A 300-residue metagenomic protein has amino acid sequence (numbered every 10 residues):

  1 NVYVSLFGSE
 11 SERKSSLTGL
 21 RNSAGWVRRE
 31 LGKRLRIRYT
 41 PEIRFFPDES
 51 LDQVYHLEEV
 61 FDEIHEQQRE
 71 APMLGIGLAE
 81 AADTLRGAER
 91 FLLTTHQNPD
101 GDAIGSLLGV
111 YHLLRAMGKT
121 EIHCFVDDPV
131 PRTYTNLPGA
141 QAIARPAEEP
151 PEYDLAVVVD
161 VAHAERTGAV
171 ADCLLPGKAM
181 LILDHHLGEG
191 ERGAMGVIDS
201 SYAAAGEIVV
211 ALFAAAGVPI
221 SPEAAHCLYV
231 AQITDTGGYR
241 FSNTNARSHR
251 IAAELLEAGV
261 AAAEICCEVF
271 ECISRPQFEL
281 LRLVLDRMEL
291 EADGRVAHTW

Functional and structural regions predicted by a protein language model:
N1, S5-P72: Charge-rich, low-complexity N-terminal segments
G32, D127-V130, L183-G188: Short, polar loop motifs at secondary-structure junctions
F61-D62, Y111, G139-I143, I198-S201: Short, hinge-like loop/turn segments at secondary-structure boundaries
G75-Q97, G105-T135, E149-Y153, T234-W300: Hydrophobic helix-and-loop "lid/oligomerization" segment in the mid-to-C-terminal part of catalytic domains
T94, V157-D160, I182-D184, A231-I233 (+1 more regions): Short beta-strand segments
G101-L107, A164-G168: Short glycine/serine/threonine-rich phosphate/pyrophosphate-binding segments that cradle anionic phosphate groups
A140-M195: Active-site cofactor/cluster-binding pocket
L183-I251: Short alpha-helices
